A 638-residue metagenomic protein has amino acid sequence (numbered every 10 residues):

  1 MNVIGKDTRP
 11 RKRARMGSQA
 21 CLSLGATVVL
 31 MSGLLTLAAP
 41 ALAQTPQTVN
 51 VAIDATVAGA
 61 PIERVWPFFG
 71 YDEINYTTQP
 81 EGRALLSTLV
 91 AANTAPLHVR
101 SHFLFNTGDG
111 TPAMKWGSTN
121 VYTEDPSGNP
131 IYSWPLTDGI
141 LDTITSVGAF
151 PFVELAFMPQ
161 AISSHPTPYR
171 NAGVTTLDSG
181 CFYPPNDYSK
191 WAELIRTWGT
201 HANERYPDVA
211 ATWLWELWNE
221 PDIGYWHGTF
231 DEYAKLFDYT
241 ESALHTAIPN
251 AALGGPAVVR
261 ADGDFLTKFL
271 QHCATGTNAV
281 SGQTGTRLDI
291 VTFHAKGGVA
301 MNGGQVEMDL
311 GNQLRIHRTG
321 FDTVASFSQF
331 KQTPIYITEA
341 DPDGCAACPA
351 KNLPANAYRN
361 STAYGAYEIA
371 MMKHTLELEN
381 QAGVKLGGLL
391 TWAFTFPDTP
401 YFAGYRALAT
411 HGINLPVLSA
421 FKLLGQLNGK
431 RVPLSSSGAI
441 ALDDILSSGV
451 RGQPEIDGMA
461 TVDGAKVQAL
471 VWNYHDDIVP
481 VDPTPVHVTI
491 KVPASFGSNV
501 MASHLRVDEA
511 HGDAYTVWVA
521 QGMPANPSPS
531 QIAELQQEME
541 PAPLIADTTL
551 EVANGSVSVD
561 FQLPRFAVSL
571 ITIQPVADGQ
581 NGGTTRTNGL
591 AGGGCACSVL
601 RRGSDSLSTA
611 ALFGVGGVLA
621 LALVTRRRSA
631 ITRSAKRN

Functional and structural regions predicted by a protein language model:
M1-L22, S629-N638: N-terminal secretory signal peptides that target proteins for export/translocation
C21-L37, G616-A620: Bacterial N-terminal signal peptides
A41-L214, D231-D262, G282, T286-R287 (+6 more regions): Non-catalytic accessory regions flanking glycosidase/transglycosidase catalytic cores in CAZymes
E73-R83, P130-P135, Q160-I162, D222-D231 (+4 more regions): Acidic-and-aromatic substrate-binding clefts and catalytic sites of carbohydrate-active enzymes
I195, A211-W213, L217-N219, A251 (+4 more regions): Aromatic- and acid-rich polysaccharide-binding/catalytic face of secreted or lumenal carbohydrate-active enzymes
G298-K351, M371-M372, L378, A382-L389: Glycoside hydrolase catalytic-domain groove-lining segments
G589-S608: Extracellular Ser/Thr-rich, low-complexity/disordered mucin-like segments
S608-R628: A cross-kingdom C-terminal cell-surface attachment/processing module
